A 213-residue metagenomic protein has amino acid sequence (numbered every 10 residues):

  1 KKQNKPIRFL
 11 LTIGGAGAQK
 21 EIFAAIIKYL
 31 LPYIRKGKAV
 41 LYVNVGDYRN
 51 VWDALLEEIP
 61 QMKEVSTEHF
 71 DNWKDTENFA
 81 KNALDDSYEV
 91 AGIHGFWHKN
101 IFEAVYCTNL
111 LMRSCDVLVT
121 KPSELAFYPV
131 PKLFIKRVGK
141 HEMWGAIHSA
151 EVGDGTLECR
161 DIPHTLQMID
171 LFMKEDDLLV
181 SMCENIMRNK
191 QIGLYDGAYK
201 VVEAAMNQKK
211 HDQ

Functional and structural regions predicted by a protein language model:
K1-N78: Conserved catalytic-core segment of nucleotide-activated headgroup transferases in glycan assembly
G17, E21, A25, Y106 (+3 more regions): Conserved active-site and cofactor/substrate-binding residues in soluble primary-metabolism enzymes
E21-I22, V51, G145, H164-T165 (+1 more regions): General structural feature for long, well-ordered alpha-helical segments within catalytic domains of soluble enzymes
A39, R160-D161, I186-R188: C-terminal non-catalytic scaffold/interaction domains in large multidomain proteins
M62-F127: Donor nucleotide-activated moiety binding/catalytic core segment of transferases that use nucleotide-activated donors
L118-D177: Catalytic binding pocket for nucleotide-activated donors in carbohydrate/polymer assembly enzymes
L171-Q213: C-terminal amphipathic helix plus adjacent low-complexity, charged tail appended to glycosyltransferase catalytic
